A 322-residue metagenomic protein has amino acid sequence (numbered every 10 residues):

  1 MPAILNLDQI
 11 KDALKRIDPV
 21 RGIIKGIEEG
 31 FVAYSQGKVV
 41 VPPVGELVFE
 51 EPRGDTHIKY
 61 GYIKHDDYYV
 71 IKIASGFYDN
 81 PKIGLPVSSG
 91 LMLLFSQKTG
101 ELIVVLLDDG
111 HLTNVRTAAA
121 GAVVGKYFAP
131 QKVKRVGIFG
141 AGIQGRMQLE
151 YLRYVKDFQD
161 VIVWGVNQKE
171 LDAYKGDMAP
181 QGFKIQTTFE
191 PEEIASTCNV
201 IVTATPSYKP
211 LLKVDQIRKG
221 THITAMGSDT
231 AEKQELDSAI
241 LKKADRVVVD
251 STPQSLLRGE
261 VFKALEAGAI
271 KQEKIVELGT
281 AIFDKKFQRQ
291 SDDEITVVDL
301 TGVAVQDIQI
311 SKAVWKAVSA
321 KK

Functional and structural regions predicted by a protein language model:
M1-N114, A122, A129-K132, V305-I308 (+1 more regions): N-terminal ligand-binding/catalytic initiation module
I10-L14, E232-K322: Adenosine-phosphate binding glycine-rich loop
F128-R135, D157, R218-K219: Short helix-loop-beta connector
V136-G137, T296: Conserved beta-strand elements of the Class I
A141-G142: Glycine-rich Rossmann-fold phosphate-binding loop(s) that bind the pyrophosphate of adenine dinucleotide cofactors
G145-R146: N-terminal Rossmann-fold NAD(P) dinucleotide-binding loop
Y154-A179: NAD(P)-binding Rossmann-fold cofactor-contacting core
F183-A264: Rossmann-like adenosine-cofactor binding region
